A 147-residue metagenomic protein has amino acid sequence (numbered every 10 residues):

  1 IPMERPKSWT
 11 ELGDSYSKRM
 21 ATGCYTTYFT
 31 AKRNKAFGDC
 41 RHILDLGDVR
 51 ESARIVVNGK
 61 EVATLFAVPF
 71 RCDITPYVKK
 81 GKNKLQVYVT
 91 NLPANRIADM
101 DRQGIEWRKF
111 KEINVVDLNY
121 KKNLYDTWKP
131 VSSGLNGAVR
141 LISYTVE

Functional and structural regions predicted by a protein language model:
I1-G23, K80-E147: An acidic-aromatic loop/edge-strand motif
R19-N34, F70-D73: Short beta-strands within extracellular/lumenal beta-sheet-rich domains
A21-Y25, G38-C40, V49, F66-V68: Residues that act as N-cap/strand-start positions at coil-to-secondary-structure junctions
T26, R41, P69, K82 (+1 more regions): Extracellular structured ligand-interaction cores
F29-A31, K35-N58, V78, L85-V89: Aromatic-lined ligand-binding clefts that engage carbohydrates, nucleic acids, or primary amines
R54-V57, I74, R96-A98: A short, polar/proline- and glycine-enriched secondary-structure boundary/capping micro-motif
V62-A63: Short hydrophobic beta-strand segments in globular cytosolic domains
F66-V78: A short, polar/charged loop-to-alpha-helix boundary motif
